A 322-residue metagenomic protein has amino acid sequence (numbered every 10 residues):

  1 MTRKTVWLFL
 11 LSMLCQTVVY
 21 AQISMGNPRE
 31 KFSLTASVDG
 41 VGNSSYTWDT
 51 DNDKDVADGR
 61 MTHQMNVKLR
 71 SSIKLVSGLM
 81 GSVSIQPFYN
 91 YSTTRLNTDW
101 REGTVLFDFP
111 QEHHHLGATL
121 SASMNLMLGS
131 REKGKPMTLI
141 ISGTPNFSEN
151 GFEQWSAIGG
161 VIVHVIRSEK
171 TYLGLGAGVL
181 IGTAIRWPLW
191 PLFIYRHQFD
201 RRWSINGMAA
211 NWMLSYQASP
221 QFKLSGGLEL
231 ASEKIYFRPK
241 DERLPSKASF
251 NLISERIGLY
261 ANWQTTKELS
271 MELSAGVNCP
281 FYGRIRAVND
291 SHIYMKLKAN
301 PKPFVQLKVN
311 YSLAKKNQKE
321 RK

Functional and structural regions predicted by a protein language model:
Q22-K74, N90, G207, A314: Short glycine/proline- and aromatic-enriched beta-strand/turn motifs that initiate or cap beta-hairpins
A36-S44, V83-T93, L139-P145, L175-I181 (+4 more regions): Transmembrane beta-barrel strands of outer-membrane/channel proteins
S45-D49, S92-T98, S148-E153, A184-P188 (+3 more regions): Outer-membrane beta-barrel proteins
Y46-T47, K54-D58, W100-E102, A209-V305: Outer-membrane beta-barrel translocator/channel fold
H63-S71, H114-A122, I141-P145, W155-V161 (+5 more regions): Hydrophobic, lipid-facing positions within transmembrane beta-strands of outer-membrane proteins
L69-S77, A122-S130, V163-V165, V179 (+6 more regions): Residue-level signature of outer-membrane beta-barrel architecture
V76-V83, G129-L139, K170-L175, R202-I205 (+4 more regions): Repeated loop/turn-to-beta-strand initiation elements of outer-membrane beta-barrel proteins
L192-R196, A261, K298-K322: Outer-membrane beta-barrel "beta-signal"
